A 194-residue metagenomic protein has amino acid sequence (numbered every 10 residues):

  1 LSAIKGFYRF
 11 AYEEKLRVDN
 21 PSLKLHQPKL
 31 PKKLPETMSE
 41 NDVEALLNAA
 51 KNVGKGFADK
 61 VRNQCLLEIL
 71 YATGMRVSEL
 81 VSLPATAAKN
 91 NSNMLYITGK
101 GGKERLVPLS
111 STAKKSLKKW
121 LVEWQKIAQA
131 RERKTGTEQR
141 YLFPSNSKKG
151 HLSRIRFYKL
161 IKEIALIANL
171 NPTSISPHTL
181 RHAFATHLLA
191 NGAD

Functional and structural regions predicted by a protein language model:
L1-D194: Conserved catalytic core of the tyrosine transesterase superfamily
